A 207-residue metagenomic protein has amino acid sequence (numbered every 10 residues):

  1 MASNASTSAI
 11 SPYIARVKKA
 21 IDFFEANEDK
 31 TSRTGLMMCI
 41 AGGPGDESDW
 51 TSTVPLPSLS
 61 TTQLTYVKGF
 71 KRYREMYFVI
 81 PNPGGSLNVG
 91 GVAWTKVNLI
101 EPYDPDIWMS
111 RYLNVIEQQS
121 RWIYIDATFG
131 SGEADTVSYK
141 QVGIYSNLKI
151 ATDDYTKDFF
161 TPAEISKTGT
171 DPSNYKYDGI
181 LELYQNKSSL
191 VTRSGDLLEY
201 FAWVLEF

Functional and structural regions predicted by a protein language model:
M1-Y139, L148-F207: Small cysteine-rich, disulfide-bonded extracellular modules of the LU/uPAR three-finger superfamily and closely related
